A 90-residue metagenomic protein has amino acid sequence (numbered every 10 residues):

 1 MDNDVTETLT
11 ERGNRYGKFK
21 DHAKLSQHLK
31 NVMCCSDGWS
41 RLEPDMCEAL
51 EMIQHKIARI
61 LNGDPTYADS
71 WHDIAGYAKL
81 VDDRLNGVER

Functional and structural regions predicted by a protein language model:
M1-R90: Intrinsically disordered, low-complexity regulatory regions that flank transcription factor DNA-binding cores
